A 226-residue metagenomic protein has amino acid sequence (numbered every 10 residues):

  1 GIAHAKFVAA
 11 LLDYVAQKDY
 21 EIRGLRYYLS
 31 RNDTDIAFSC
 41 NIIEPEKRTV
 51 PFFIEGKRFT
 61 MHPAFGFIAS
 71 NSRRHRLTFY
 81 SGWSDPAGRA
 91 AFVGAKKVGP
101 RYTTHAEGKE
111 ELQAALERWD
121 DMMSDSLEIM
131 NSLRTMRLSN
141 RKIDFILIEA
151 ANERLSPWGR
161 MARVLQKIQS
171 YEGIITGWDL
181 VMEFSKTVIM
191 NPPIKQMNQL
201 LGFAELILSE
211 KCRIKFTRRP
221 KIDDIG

Functional and structural regions predicted by a protein language model:
G1, F7, I42, E46-R48: Charge-dense, intrinsically disordered terminal/linker segments
G1-R23: Amphipathic alpha-helical segments
A16-P45: A short acidic/basic microdomain associated with nuclease active sites
P45-G226: Intrinsically disordered, low-complexity regions enriched in serine/threonine
